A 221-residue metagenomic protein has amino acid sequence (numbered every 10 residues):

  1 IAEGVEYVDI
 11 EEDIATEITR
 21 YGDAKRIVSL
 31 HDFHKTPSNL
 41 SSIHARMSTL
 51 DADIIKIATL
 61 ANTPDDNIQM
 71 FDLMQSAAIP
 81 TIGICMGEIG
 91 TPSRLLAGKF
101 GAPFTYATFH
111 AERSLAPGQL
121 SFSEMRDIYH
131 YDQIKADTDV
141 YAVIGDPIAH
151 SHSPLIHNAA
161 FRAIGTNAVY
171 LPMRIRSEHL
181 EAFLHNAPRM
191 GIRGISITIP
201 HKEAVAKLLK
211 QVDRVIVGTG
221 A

Functional and structural regions predicted by a protein language model:
I1, L73, D132, N158-A163: Short, flexible, solvent-exposed loop/turn segments with mixed acidic/basic and small polar residues
I1-I18, V205-A221: Glycine/small-residue-rich loop that forms an oxyanion/phosphate-binding "nest" at active or ligand-binding sites
E6, D53, R193: Conserved acidic residues
D13-D139: Catalytic alpha/beta core domains of metabolic enzymes, predominantly
T138-A221: Phosphate/diphosphate ligand-binding glycine-rich loop within oxidoreductases
